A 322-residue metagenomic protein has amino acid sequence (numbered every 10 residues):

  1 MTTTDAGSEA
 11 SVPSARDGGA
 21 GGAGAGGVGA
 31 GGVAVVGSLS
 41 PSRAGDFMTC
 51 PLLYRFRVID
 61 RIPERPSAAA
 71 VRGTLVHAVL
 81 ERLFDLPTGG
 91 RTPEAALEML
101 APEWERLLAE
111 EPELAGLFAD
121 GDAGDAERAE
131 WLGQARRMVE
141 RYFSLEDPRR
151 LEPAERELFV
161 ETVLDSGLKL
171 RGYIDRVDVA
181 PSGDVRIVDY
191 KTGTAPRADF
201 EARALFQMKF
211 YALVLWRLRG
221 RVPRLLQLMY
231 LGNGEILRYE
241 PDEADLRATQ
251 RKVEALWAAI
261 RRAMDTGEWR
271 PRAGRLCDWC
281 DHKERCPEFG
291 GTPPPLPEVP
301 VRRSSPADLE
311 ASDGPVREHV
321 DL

Functional and structural regions predicted by a protein language model:
M1-A70, S305-L322: C-terminal, charged and often intrinsically disordered regions of DNA end-processing helicases and nucleases
M48-F56, P181-D189, E254: Active-site-adjacent bridging/hinge elements
D60-A69, D85-R91, R197-A198, G267-E268: Short, polar/flexible loop-turn hinges at active-site or ligand-entry regions and domain interfaces
A68, R72, V76, W131 (+2 more regions): Hydrophobic (often cysteine-bearing) scaffold residues that line and stabilize catalytic clefts of nucleotide/cofactor
H77-T88, W257-R261, D265: Regular secondary-structure segments
V79-R156: A non-catalytic, helix-rich entry segment at domain boundaries
E94, S182, V214-L322: Metal-dependent nuclease catalytic regions and adjoining charged, substrate-binding loops involved in nucleic-acid end
L158-T249: Mg2+/Mn2+-dependent nuclease catalytic core
